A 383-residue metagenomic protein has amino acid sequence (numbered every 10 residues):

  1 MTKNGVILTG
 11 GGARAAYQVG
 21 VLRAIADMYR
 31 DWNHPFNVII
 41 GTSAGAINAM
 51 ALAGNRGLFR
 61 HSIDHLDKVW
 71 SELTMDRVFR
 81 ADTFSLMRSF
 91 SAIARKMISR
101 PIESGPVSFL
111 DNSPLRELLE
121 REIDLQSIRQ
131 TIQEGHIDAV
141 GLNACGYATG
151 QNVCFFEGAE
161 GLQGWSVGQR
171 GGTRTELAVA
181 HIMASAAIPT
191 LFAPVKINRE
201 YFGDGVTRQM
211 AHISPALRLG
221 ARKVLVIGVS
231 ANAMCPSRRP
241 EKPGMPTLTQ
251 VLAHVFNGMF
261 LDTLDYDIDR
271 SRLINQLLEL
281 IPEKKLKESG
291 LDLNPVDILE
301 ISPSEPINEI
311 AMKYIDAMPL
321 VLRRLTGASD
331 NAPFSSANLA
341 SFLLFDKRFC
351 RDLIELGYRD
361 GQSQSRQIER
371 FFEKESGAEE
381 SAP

Functional and structural regions predicted by a protein language model:
M1-T2, A216: Glycine-rich phosphate/diphosphate-binding loops that line cofactor/substrate pockets in enzymes
K3-I7, G12-F109, S113, E117-L119 (+6 more regions): Patatin-like phospholipase
A44, V229, S376: Flexible loop residues that form catalytic and substrate-binding hotspots at small-molecule/glycan-binding clefts
K68, G228-V229: Catalytic or ion-translocation cores adjacent to nucleophile or general acid/base/metal-coordination motifs in diverse
T83-I227, A233-C235, E283-R324, R348 (+2 more regions): Active-site-adjacent alpha/beta core region of enzyme catalytic domains
C235, R239-P306, I310-I315, D346-P383: Terminal low-complexity/disordered tails
L325-A332, F372: Polar low-complexity intrinsically disordered regions
A332-D352: Short helix/strand-capping connector loops at secondary-structure junctions
